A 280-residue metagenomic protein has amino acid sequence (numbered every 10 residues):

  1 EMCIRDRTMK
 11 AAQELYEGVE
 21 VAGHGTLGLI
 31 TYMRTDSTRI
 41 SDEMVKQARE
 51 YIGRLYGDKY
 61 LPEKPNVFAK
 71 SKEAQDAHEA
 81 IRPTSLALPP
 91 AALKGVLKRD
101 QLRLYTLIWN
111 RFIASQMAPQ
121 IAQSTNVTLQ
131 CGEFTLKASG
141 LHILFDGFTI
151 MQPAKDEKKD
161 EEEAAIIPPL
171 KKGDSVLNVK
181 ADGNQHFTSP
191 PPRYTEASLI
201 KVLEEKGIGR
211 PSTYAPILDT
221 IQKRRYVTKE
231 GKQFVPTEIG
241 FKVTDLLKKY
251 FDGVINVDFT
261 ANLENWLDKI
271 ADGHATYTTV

Functional and structural regions predicted by a protein language model:
E1, R5-V280: Core catalytic DNA strand-manipulation module of type IA topoisomerases
